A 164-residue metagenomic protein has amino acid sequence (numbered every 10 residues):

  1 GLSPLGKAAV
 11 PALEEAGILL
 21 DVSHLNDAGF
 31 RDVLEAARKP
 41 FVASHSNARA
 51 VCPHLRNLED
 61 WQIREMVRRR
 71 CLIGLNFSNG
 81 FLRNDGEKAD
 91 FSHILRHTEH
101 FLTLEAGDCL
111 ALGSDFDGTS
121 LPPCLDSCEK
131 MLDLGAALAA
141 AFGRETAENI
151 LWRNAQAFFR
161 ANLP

Functional and structural regions predicted by a protein language model:
G1, N47-C52: Short helix/strand-bridging catalytic loops that position acidic/His residues to coordinate divalent metals and engage
G1-V42, L55-R70, S92-L110: Histidine/acidic residue-rich metal-binding segments in metalloenzymes
I18, S23-F30, S46-R49, S78-G80 (+1 more regions): Active-site beta-loop-alpha junctions enriched in small/polar residues
L20, H45, I73, D115 (+2 more regions): Conserved, mostly hydrophobic/aromatic
R31-A37, P53-L58, R83-R96, F116-L132 (+1 more regions): Histidine/acidic-residue-rich catalytic or RNA/ligand-binding cores of hydrolases and nuclease-related proteins
C71-L82, G86: A conserved active-site cap/scaffold subdomain adjacent to cofactor or substrate pockets
F77, E105-D126: Short acidic/histidine-rich active-site segments
D126-P164: Mid-to-C-terminal alpha-helical segments outside catalytic/metal-binding sites
